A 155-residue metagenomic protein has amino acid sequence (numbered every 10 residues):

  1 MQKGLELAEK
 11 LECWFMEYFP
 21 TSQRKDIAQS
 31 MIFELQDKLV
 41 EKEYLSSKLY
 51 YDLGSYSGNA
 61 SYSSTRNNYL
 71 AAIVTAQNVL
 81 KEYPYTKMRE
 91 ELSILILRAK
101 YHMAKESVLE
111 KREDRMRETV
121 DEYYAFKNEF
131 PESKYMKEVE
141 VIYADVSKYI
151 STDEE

Functional and structural regions predicted by a protein language model:
M1-E155: Acidic, polar-rich low-complexity tracts and alpha-helical solenoid repeat scaffolds
